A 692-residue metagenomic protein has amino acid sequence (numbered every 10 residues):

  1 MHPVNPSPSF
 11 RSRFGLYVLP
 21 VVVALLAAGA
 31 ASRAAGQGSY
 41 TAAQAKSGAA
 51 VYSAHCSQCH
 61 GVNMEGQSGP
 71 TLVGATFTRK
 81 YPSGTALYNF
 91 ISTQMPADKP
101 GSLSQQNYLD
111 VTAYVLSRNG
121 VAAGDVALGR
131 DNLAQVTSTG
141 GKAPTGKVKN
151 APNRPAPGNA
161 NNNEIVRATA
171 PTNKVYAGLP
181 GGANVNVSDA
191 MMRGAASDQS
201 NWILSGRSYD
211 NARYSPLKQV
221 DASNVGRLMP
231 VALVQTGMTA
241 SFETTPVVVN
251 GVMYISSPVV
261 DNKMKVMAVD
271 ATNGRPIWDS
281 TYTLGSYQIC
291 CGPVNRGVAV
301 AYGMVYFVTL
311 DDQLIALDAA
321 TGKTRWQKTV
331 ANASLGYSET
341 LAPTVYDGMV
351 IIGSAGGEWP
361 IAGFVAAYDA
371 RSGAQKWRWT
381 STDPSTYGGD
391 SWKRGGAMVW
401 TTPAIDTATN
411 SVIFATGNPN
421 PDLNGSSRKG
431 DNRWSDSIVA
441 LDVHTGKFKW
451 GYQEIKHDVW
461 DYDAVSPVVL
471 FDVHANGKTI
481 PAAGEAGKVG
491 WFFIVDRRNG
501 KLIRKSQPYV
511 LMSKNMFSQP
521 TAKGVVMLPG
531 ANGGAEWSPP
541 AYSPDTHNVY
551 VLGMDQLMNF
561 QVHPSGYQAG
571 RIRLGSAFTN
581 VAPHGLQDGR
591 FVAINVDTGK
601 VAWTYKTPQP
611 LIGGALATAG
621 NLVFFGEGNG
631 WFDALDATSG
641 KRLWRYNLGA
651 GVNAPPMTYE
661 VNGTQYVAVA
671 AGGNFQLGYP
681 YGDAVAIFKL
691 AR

Functional and structural regions predicted by a protein language model:
S32-V51, N186-A190: Electrostatic cytochrome c docking/interface patches
G38, A42-A49, N63-P96: Gly/Gly-Pro-rich "capping" loops immediately C-terminal to redox-active cysteine motifs in periplasmic/lumenal
G48-V62, V111, V115: The canonical Cys-X-X-Cys-His
P100-R207: Flexible coil segments in periplasmic/lumen-exposed cytochrome c-class electron-transfer proteins
Q199-S200, N250-V252, Y302-G303, D347-M349 (+5 more regions): Short coil/turn segments that connect the beta-strands within blades of beta-propeller domains
V234-T245, K263, D279-A299, Q327-A342 (+12 more regions): Extracytoplasmic beta-rich repeat domains
L317-D318, G322, G363-A374, D431-K447 (+3 more regions): Beta-propeller blade signature
P656-R692: Blade-level signature of beta-propeller repeat domains, shared across WD40, Kelch, NHL, RCC1 and BNR/Asp-box propellers
